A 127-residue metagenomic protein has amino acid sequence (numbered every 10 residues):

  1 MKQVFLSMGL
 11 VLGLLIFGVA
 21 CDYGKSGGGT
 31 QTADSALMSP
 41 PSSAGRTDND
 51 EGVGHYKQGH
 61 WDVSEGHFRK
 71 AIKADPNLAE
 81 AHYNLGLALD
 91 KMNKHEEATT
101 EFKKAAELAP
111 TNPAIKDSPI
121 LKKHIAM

Functional and structural regions predicted by a protein language model:
D50, N84, S118-P119: Canonical tetratricopeptide repeat
K57-Q58, K91-M92, H124-M127: Register position in tetratricopeptide repeats
K70-K73, A106-E107: Conserved structural position within tetratricopeptide repeats
